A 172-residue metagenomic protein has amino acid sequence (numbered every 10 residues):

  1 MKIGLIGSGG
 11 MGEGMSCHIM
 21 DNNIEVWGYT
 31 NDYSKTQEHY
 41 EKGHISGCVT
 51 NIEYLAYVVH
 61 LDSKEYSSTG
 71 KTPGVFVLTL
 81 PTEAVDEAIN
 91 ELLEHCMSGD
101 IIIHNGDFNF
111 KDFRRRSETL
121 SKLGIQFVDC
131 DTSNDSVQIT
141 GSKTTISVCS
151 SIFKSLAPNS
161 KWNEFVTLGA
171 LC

Functional and structural regions predicted by a protein language model:
M1-Y66, G70-V75, G99, V128-D129 (+1 more regions): NAD(P)+-binding Rossmann beta1-loop-alpha1 motif at the extreme N-terminus of oxidoreductases
S8, N31-D32, L80, N105-D107 (+4 more regions): Fold-independent oxyanion-binding glycine-rich loops and adjacent beta-strand/coil segments at enzyme active sites
G9, E13, T30-Y33, V49 (+4 more regions): Electropositive phosphate-/nucleotide-binding environments in soluble metabolic enzymes
C17-M20, Q37, E53, N90-L93 (+2 more regions): Predominant activation on well-ordered alpha-helical scaffold segments within soluble catalytic domains
N23, W27, F76, N134-K154: Short beta-strand and adjoining strand-loop segment in the mid-core of the Rossmann-like NAD(P)-dependent dehydrogenase
E53, T69-L78, T82-Q138: Rossmann-like NAD(P)(H) cofactor-binding subdomain of soluble oxidoreductases
K122, S151, S155-W162: Alpha-helix capping at helix-to-loop junctions
D129-S136, P158-C172: Conserved Rossmann-fold dehydrogenase catalytic segment
